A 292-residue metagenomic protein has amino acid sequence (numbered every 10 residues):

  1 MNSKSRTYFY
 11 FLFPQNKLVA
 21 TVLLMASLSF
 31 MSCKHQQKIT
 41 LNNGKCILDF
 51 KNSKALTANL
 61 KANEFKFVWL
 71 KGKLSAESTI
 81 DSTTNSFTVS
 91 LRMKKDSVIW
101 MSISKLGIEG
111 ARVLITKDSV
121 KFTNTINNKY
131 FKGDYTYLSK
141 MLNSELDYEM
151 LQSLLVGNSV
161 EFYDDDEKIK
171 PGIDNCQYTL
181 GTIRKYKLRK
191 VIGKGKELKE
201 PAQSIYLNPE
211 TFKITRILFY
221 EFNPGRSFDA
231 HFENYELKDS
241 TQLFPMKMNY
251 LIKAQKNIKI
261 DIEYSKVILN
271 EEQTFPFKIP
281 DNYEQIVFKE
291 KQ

Functional and structural regions predicted by a protein language model:
M1-C33: Sec-dependent bacterial lipoprotein signal peptides
C33-T83, V287-Q292: N-terminal leader/targeting segments and the immediate start of mature chains
H35, I39, K168-E284: Gly/Pro-enriched, hydrophobic low-complexity segments that function as extracytoplasmic propeptides/linkers
A62-L70, D81-N85, R92, V113 (+3 more regions): Edge/loop elements at the starts and ends of beta-strands within beta-rich repeat scaffolds
A76-I80, I126, I252: Transmembrane beta-strands of outer-membrane beta-barrel pores
I80-T84, I103-R112, N223-S227, K253-K259: Solvent-exposed loop/turn segments connecting transmembrane beta-strands in outer-membrane beta-barrel proteins
V98-E149, F288: An acidic-aromatic
I126-E197: Flexible, processing/modification-adjacent segments and terminal tails in exported/periplasmic/extracellular proteins
